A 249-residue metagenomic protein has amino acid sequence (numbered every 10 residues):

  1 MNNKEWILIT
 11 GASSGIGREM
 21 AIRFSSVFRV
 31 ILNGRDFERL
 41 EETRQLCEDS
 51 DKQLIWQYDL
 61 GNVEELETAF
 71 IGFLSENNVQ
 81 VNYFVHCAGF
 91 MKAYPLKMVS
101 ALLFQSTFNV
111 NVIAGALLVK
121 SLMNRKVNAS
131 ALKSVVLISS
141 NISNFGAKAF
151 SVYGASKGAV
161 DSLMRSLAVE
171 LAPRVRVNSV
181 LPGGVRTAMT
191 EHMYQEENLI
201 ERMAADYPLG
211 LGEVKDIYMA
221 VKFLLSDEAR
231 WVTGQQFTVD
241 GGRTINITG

Functional and structural regions predicted by a protein language model:
G11-S14: Conserved glycine-rich cofactor-binding loop
P95-L96, L103-F108, L199-M203: Substrate-binding pocket helix/loop in short-chain dehydrogenase/reductase
V119, S156: Active-site helix of classical SDR
N124, A168-P173: Alpha-helical segment proximal to the catalytic Tyr-Lys
A172-R176, V232-G234: Short, small/polar-rich loop/turn modules that mediate ligand/substrate recognition or access, typified
D206-I217: A conserved structural motif in NAD(P)-dependent oxidoreductases
K222, T233-G249: Short C-terminal tail/terminal secondary-structure segment of NAD(P)H-dependent dehydrogenase/reductase domains
